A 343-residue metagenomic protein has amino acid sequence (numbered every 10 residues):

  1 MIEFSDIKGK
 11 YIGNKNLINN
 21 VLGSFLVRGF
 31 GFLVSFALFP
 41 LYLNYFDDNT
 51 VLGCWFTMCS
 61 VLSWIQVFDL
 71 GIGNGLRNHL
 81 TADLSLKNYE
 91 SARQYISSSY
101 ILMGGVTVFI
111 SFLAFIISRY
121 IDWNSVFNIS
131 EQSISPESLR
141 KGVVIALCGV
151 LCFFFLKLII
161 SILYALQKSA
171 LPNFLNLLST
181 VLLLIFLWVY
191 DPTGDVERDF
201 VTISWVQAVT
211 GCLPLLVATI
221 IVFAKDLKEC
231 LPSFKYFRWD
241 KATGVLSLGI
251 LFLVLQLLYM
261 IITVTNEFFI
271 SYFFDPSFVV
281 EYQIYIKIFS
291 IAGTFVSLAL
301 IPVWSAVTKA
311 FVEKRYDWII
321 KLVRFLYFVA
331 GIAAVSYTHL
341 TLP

Functional and structural regions predicted by a protein language model:
M1-L17, V196-W205, A218-T263, A306 (+1 more regions): Interhelical loop/hinge segments that connect adjacent transmembrane helices in multipass membrane
N14, I72, V150-L178, V196: Membrane-interface junctions at transmembrane-helix termini in multi-pass inner-membrane proteins
K15-A82, S111-F115, G149, L184 (+1 more regions): Signature of the first transmembrane helix
I18, F56, E90-G105, L246 (+3 more regions): Interfacial transmembrane-helix starts/ends
R28, N173-D226, L248: Hydrophobic alpha-helical transmembrane segments
N49-C54, K87-I96, S111-A146, T193-S204: Membrane-interface helix-capping segments at transmembrane helix termini in multi-pass transporters
L70-L86, F289, G293-R315, V323 (+1 more regions): Helix-loop junctions and terminal segments of transmembrane helices in multi-pass membrane transport/translocation
T338-P343: Conserved small/polar residues in nucleotide/adenosyl-binding loops
